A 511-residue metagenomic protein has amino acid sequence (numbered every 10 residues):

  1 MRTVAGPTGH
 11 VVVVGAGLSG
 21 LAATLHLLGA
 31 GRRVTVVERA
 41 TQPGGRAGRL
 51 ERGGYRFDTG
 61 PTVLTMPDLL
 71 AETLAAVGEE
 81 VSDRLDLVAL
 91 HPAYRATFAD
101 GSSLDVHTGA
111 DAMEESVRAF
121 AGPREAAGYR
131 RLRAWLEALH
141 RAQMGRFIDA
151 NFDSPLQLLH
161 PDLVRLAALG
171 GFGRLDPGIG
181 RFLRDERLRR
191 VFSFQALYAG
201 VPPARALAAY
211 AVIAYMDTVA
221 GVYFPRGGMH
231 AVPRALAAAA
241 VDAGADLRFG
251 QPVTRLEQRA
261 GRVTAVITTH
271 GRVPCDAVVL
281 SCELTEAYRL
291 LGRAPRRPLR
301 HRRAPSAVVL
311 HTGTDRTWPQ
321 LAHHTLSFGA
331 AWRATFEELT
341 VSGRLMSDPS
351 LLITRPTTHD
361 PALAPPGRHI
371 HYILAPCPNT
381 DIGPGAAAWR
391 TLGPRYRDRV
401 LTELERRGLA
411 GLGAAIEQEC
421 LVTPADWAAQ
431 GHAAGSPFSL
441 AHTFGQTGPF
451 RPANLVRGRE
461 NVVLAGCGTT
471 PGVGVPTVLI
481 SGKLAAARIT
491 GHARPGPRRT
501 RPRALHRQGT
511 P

Functional and structural regions predicted by a protein language model:
M1-V11, A30, T443-F450, P497-P511: Extreme N-terminal leader/targeting segments of oxidoreductases
G6-A142: N-terminal glycine-rich phosphate/pyrophosphate-binding loop and immediately adjacent elements
A99-L207: Rossmann-like flavin
V164-L175, D217-A238, A388-Y396: Short beta-strand to alpha-helix junction loop
D185-A199, M346-T354, A410-P471: A glycine-rich dinucleotide-binding beta-alpha-beta segment and adjacent secondary-structure elements that constitute
V212-V263: Helical element adjacent to the flavin cofactor pocket in flavoenzyme catalytic cores
T254-P365, H506: Mid-domain catalytic core of redox enzymes that form a hydrophobic substrate pocket/lid adjacent to a catalytic redox
D315-A428: C-terminal segments that line or cap access tunnels to active or ligand-binding sites in enzymes and enzyme-associated
